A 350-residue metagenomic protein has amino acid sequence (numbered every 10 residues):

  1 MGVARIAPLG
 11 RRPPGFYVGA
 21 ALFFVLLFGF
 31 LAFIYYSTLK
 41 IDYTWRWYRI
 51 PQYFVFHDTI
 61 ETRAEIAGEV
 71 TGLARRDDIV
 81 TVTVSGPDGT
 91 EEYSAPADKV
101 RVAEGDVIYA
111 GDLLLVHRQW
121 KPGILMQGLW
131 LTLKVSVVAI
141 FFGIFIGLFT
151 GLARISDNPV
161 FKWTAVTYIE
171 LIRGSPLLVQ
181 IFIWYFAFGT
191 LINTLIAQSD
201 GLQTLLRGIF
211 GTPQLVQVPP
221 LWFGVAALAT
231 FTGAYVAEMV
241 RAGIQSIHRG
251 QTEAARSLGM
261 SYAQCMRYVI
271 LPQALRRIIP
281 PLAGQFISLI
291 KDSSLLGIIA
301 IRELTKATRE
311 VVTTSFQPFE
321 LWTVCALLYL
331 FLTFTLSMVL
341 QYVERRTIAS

Functional and structural regions predicted by a protein language model:
M1-A97, R101-S350: Transmembrane alpha-helices and adjacent helix-loop boundaries
